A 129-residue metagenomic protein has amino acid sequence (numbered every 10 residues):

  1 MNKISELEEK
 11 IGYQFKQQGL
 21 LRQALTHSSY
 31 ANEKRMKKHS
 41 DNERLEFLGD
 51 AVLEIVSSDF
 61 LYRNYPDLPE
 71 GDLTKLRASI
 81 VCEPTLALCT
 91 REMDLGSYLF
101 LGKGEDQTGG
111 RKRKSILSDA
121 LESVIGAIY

Functional and structural regions predicted by a protein language model:
M1-Y129: RNase III-family endoribonuclease catalytic core
